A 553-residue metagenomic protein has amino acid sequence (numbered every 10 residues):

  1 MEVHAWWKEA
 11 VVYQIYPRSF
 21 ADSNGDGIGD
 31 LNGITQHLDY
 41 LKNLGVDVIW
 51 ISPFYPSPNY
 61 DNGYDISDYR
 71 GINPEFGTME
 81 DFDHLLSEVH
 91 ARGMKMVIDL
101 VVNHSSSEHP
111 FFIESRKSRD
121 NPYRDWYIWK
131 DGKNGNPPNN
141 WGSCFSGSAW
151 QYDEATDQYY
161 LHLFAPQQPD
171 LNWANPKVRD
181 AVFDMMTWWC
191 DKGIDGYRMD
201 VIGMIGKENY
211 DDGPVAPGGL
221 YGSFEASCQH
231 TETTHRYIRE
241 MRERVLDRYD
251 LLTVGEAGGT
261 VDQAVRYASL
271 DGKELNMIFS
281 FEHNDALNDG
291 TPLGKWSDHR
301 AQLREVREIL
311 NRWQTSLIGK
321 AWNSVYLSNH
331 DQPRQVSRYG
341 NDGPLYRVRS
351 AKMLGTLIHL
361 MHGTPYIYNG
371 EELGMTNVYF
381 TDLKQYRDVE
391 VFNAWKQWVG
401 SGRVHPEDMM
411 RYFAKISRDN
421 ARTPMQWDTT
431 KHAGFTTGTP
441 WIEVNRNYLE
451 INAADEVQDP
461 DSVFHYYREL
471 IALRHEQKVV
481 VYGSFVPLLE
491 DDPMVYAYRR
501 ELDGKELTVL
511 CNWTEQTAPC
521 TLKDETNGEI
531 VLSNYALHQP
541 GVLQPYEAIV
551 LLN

Functional and structural regions predicted by a protein language model:
M1-G528, L532-N553: Active-site and adjacent substrate-binding regions of carbohydrate-active enzymes
